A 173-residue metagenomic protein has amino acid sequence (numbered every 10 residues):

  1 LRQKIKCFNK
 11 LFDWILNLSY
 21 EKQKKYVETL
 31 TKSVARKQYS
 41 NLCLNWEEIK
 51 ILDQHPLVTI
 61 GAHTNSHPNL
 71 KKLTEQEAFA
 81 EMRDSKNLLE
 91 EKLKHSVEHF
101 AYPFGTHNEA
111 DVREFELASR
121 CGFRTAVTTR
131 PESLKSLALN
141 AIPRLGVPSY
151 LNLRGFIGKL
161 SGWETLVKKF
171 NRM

Functional and structural regions predicted by a protein language model:
L1-H55: Extended, charge-rich helix/loop segments that form flexible, surface "patches" used to engage negatively charged
Q54-H55, N65-P68, K72-M173: C-terminal active-site subregion of NodB/CE4 polysaccharide deacetylases
